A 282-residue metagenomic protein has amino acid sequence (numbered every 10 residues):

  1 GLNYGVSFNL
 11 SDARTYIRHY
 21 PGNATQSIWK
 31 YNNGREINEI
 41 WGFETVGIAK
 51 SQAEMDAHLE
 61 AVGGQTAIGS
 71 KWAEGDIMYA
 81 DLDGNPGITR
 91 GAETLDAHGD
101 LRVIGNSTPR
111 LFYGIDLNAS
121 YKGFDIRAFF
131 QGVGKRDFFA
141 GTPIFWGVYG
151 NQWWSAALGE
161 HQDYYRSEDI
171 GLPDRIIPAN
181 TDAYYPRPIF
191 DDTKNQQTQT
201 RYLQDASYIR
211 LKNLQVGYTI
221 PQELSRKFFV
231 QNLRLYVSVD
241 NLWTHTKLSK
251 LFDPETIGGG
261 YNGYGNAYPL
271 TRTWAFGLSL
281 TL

Functional and structural regions predicted by a protein language model:
G1-S107, F145-V148, W154-N180: Conserved small-residue
L2-V6, L111, K122-F124, S207 (+2 more regions): Outer-envelope beta-barrel architecture signal
N3, T15-P21, K135-G141, N151-Q152 (+2 more regions): Outer-membrane beta-barrel proteins
V6-F8, A128, L235-V237, L278: Membrane-embedded beta-strand positions of outer-membrane beta-barrel proteins
L10-Y16, Y121-G123, G132-R136, N213 (+3 more regions): Transmembrane beta-strands of outer-membrane beta-barrel pores
G123-R127, E223-L224: Repeated loop/turn-to-beta-strand initiation elements of outer-membrane beta-barrel proteins
K135-F229, L233-R234: Extracytoplasmic gating/loop element in the C-terminal half of outer-membrane beta-barrel translocons and assembly
Y218, L270-L282: Outer-membrane beta-barrel "beta-signal"
